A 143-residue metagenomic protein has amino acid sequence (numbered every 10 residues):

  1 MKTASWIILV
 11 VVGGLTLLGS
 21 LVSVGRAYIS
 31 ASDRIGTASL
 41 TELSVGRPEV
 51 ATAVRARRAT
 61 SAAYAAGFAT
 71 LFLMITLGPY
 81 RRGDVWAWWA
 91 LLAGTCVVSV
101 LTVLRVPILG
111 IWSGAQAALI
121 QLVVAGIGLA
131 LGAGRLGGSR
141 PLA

Functional and structural regions predicted by a protein language model:
K2-L17: Alpha-helical transmembrane segments and their helix-start/interface "positive-inside/aromatic belt" motifs in integral
I8-V11, R57-G67, A90-G94, Q116-I120: Physicochemical signature of membrane-embedded alpha-helices that form the seven-helix bundle of GPCRs, emphasizing
L15-R58: Hydrophobic transmembrane helix segments
T16-G19, T95-L104: Aromatic-anchored segments of alpha-helical transmembrane domains
A69-W88: Juxtamembrane helix-break-helix junctions at the cytosolic face of small multi-pass alpha-helical membrane proteins
V100-L119: Membrane-helix boundary connector in multi-pass membrane proteins
V123-A143: Membrane-water interface at the C-terminal end of transmembrane alpha helices
